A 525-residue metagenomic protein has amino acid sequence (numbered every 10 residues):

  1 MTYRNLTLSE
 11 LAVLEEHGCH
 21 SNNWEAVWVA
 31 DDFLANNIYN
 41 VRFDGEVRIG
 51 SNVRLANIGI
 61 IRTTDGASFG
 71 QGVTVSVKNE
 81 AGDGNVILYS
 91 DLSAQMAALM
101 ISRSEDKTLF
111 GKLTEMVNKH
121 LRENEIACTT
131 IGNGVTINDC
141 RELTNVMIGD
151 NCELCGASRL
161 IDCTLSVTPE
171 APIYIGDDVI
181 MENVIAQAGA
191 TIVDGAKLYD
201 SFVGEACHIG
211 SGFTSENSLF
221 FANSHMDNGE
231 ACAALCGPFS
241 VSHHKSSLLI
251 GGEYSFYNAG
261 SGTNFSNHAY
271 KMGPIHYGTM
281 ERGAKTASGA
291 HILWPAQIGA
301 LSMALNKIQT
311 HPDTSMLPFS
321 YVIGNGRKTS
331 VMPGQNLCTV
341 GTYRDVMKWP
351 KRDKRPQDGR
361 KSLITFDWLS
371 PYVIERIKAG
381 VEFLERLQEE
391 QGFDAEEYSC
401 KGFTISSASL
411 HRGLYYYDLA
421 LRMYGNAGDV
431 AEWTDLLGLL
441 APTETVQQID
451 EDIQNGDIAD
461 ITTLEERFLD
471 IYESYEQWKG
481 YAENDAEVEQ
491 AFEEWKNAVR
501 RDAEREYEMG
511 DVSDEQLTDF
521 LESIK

Functional and structural regions predicted by a protein language model:
M1-E16, R48-G111, E115-K119, C155-G156 (+3 more regions): Glycine-rich hexapeptide-repeat left-handed beta-helix
T2-N22, W28, D44, V53 (+3 more regions): Long, compositionally biased intrinsically disordered regions
N23, N37, I49, D139-E142: Short loop/turn segments at connectors of secondary-structure elements within structured domains
D32-F33, N37-I38, E46, N52: Long, solvent-exposed N-terminal ectodomains/accessory regions that are displayed to the extracellular/lumenal milieu
M96-R103, N124-A127, N133-T136: Signature of multi-pass transmembrane helix bundles
L121-T129, R141, D177, I250: Surface-exposed loop/turn motifs in large extracellular/passenger domains
I131, V135, D139-E142, M147-L154 (+1 more regions): Core alpha-helical transmembrane segments of integral membrane proteins
